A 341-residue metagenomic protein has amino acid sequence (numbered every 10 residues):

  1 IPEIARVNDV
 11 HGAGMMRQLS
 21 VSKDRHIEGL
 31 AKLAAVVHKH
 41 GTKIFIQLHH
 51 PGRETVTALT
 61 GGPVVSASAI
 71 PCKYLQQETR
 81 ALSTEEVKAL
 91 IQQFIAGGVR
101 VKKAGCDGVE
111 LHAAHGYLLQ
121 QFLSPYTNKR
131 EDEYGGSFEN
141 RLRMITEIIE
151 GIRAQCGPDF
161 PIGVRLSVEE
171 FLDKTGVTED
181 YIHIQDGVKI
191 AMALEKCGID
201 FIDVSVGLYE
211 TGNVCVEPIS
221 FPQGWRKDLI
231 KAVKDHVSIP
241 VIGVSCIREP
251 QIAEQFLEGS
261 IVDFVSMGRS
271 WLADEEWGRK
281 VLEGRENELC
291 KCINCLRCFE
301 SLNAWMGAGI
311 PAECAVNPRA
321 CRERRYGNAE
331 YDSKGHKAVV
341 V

Functional and structural regions predicted by a protein language model:
I1-V341: Flavin-dependent oxidoreductase catalytic cores
